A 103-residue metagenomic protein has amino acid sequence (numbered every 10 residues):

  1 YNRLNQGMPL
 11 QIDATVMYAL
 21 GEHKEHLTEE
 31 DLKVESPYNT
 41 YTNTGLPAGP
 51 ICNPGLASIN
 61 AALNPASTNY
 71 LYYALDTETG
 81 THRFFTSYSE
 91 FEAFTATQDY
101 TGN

Functional and structural regions predicted by a protein language model:
Y1-N103: Bacterial extracytoplasmic/cell-wall-associated proteins, especially those involved in peptidoglycan
